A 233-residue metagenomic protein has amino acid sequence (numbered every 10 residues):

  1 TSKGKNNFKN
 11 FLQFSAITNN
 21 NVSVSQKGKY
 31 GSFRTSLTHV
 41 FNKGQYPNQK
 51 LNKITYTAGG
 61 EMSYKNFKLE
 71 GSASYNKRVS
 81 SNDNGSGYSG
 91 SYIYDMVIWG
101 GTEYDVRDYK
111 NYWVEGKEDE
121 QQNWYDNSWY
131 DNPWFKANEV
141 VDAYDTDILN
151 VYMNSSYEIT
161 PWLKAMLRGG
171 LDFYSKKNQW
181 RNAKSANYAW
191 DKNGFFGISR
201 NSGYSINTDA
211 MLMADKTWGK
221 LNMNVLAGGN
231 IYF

Functional and structural regions predicted by a protein language model:
T1-S2, G44-L51, T55-I148, M166-F233: Surface-exposed loop/interface segments of Gram-negative outer-membrane beta-barrel transport/assembly proteins
N6-N7: N-terminal entry motif of extracellular EGF-like repeats
N10-L12, N19-F41, T57-S63, E70-S72: Predominantly transmembrane beta-strands of Gram-negative outer membrane beta-barrel pores used for transport
Q13-S15, T146: A conditional alpha-helix N-cap/helix-loop micro-motif detector
A16, V22-Q26, Y56-M62, V151-Y157 (+1 more regions): Residues on the lipid-exposed face of transmembrane beta-strands in outer-membrane beta-barrel proteins
I17, G28-K29, S63-F67, E158-T160 (+1 more regions): Outer-membrane beta-barrel channels and translocator barrels
L163: An active-site-proximal structural segment forming one wall of the substrate-binding cleft that immediately precedes
